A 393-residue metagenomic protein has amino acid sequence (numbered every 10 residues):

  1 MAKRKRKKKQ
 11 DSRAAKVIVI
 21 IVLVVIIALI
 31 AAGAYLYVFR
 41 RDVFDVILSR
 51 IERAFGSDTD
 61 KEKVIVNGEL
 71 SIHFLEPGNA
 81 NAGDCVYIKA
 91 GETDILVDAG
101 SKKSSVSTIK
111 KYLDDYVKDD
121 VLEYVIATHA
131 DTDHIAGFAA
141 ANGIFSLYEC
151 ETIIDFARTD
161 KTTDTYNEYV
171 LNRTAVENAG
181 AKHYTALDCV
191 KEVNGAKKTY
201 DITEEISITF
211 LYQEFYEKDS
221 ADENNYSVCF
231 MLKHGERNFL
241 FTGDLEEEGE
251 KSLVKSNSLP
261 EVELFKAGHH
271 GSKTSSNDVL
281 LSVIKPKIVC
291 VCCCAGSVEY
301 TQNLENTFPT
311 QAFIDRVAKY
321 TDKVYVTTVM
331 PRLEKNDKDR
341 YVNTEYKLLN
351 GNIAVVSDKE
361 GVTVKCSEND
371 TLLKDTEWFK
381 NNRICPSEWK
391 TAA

Functional and structural regions predicted by a protein language model:
M1-G56, F210: Gram-positive cell-envelope targeting signals
F39-D120, A186-L264, K338, N343-A393: Core dinuclear metal-dependent hydrolase active-site scaffold
H73, I95, I126, I154 (+4 more regions): Hydrophobic/aromatic beta-strand patches that form the interior of the parallel beta-sheet core in alpha/beta enzyme
P77-N79, D98-K102, A130, R158 (+5 more regions): Active-site metal-binding loops of divalent metal-dependent hydrolases
G91-I95, K103-R158, K255-S272, K285-C290: Active-site metal-binding motif and surrounding structural segment of the metallo-beta-lactamase
I126-T128, F156-E168, C189-V190: Divalent cation-coordinating acidic motifs and surrounding scaffolds that mediate Ca2+/Mg2+/Mn2+/Zn2+-dependent binding
T132-L147, T162-L171, N277-L281, Q302-N306: Metal-dependent catalytic neighborhoods of phosphoester/phosphodiester hydrolases
T163-T165, V176-A181, E250-L253, V262-K338 (+2 more regions): Internal alpha/beta domain cores that form substrate/cofactor-binding pockets in large enzymes and binding proteins
